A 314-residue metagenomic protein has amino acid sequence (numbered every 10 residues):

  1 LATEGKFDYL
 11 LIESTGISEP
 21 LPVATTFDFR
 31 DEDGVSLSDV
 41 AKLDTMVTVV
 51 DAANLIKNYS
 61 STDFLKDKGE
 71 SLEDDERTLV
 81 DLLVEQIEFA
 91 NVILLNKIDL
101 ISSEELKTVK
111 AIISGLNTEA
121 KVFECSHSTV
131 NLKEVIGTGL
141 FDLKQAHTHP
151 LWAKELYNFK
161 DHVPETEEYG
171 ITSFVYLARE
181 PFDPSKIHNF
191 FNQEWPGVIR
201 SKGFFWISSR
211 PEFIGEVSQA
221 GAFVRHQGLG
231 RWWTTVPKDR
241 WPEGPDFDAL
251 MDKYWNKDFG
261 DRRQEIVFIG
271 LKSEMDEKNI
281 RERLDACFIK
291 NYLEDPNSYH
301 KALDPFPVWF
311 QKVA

Functional and structural regions predicted by a protein language model:
L1-D81: Nucleotide-state-sensitive switch-loop elements of NTP-binding domains
E19-P20, D183-P184, D276-E277: Short, well-ordered alpha-helical microsegments
P22-V23, E105-L106, I280: Residues at alpha-helix caps and immediate loop-helix transition turns in enzyme cores, especially N- and C-cap
L55, F64-Q264, S273, N291-A314: C-terminal accessory "lid"/substrate-recognition subdomains
F190-Q193, N279-F288: Short amphipathic alpha-helices in soluble, non-transmembrane regions that often serve as interface/regulatory elements
